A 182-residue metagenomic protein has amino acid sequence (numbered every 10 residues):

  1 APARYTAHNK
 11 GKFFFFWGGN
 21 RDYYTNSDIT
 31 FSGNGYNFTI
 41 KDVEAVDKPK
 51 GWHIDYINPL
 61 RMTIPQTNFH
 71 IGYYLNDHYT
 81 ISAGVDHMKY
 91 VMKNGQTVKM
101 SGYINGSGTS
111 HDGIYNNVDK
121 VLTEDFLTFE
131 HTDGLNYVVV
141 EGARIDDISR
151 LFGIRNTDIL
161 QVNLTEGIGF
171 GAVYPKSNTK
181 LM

Functional and structural regions predicted by a protein language model:
P2-Y73: Short glycine/proline- and aromatic-enriched beta-strand/turn motifs that initiate or cap beta-hairpins
G11, H70-T179: Gram-negative (and chloroplast) outer-membrane scaffold detector with strong preference for beta-barrel transmembrane
